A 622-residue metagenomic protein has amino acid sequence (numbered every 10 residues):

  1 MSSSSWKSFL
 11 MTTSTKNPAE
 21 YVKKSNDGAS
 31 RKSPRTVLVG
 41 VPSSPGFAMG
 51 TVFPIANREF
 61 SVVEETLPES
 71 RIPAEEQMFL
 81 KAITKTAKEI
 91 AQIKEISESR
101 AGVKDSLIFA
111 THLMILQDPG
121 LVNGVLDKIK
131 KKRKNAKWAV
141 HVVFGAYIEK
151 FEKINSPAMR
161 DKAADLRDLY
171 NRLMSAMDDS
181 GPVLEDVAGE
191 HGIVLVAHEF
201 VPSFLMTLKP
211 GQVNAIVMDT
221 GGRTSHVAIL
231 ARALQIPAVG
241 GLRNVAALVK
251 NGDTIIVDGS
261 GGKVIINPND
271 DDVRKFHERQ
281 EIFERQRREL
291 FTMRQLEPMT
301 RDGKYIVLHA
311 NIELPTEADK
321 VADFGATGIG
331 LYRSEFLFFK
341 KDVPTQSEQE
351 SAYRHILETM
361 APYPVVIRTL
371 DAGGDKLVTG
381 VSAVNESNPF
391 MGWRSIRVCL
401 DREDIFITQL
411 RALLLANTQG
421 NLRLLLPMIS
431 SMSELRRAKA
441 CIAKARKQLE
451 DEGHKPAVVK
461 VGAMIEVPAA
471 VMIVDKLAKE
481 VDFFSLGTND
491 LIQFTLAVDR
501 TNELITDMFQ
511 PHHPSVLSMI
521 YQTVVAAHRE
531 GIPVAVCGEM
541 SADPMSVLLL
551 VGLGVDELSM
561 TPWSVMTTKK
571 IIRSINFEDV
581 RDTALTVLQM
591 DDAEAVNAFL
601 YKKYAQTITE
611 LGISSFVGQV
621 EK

Functional and structural regions predicted by a protein language model:
S2-K341, T345-T359, V365-A372, R402 (+6 more regions): Non-catalytic, soluble scaffold/interaction modules
R287-K622: Conserved alpha/beta-domain cores
